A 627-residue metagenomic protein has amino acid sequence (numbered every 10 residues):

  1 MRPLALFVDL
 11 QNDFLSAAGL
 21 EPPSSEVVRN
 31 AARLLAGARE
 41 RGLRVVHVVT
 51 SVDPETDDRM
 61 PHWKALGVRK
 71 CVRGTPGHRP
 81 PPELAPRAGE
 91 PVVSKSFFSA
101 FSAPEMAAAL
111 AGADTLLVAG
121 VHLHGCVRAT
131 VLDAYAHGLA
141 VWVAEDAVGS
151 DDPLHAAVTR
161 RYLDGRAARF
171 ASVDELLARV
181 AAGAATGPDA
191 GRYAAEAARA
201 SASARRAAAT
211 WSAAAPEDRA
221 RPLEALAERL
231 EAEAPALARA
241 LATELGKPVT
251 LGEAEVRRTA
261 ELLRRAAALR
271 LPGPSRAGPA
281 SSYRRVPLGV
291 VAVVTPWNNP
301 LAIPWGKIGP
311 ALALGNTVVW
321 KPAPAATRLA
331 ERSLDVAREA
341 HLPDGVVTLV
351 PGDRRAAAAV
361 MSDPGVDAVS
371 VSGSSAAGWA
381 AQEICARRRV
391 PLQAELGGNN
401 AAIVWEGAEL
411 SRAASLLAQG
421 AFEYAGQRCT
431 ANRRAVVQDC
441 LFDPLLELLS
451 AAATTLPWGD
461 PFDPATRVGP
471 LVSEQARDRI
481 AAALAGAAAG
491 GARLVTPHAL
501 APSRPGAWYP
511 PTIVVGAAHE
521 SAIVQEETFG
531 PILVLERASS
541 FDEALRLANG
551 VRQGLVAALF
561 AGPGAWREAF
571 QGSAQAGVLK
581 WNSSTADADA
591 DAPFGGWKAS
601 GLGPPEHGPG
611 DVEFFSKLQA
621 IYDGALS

Functional and structural regions predicted by a protein language model:
M1-L4, R33-R41, V68-G187: Active-site-adjacent betaalpha module
L20-S51: A short alpha/beta connector and helix-capping loop motif
V141, T317-V319, L392, L494 (+1 more regions): A short hydrophobic/small-residue beta-strand
A178, A182-A280: N-terminal Rossmann-like NAD(P)+-binding subdomain of aldehyde/semialdehyde dehydrogenases
P188-R192, R206-A213, V293, A402-W405 (+5 more regions): Short, well-ordered beta-strand elements within core beta-sheets of diverse protein domains
R192, V366, I403, P457-W458 (+2 more regions): Conserved C-terminal structural/oligomerization subdomain of aldehyde/semialdehyde dehydrogenase
P272-R412, A538: Rossmann-like NAD(P) dinucleotide-binding subdomain of oxidoreductase/dehydrogenase enzymes
A376-A518, W581: ALDH superfamily catalytic-core signature
